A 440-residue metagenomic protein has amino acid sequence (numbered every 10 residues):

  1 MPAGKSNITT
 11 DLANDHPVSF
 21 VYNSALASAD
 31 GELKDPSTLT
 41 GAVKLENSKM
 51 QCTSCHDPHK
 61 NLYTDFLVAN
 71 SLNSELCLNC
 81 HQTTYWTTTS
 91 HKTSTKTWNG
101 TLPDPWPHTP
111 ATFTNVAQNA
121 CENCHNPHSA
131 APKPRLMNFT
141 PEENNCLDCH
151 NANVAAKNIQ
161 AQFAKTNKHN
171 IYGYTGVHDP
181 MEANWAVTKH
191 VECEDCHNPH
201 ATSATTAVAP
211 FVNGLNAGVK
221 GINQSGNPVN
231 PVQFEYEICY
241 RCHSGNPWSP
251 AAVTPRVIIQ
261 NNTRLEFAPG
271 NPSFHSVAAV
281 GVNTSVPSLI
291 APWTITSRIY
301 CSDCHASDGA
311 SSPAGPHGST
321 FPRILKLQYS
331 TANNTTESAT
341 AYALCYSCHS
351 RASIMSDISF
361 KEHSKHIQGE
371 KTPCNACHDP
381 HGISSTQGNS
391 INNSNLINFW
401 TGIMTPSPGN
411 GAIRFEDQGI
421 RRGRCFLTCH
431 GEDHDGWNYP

Functional and structural regions predicted by a protein language model:
M1-N47, T53-P440: Flexible linker/context regions in extracytoplasmic redox proteins
